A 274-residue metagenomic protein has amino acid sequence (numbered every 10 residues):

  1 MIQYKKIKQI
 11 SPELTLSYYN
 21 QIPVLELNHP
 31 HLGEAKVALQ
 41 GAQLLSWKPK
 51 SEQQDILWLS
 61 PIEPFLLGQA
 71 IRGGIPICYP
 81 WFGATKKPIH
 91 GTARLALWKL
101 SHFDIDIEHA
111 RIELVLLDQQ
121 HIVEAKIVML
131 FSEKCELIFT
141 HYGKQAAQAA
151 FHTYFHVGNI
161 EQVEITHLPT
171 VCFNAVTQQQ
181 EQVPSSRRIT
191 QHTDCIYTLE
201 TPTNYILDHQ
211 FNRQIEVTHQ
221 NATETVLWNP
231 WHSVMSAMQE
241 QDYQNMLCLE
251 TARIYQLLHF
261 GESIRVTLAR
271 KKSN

Functional and structural regions predicted by a protein language model:
M1-P30, Q40, L117, I196-N274: Beta-strand-rich recognition/accessory modules
Y4, E13-Y19, K87-S132: Extended, loop-rich substrate-binding clefts of extracytoplasmic carbohydrate-active enzymes
P30-K87, M246: Acidic-aromatic substrate-binding/catalytic surfaces of carbohydrate-active enzymes
P30-L32, S51-Q53, Q120-E124, Q210-N212: Glycine-centered tight beta-turn/hairpin loop motif at sheet-sheet or coil-to-beta transitions
A38-L44, S60-F65, L130-S132, H219-T225 (+1 more regions): A short, sequence-level motif marking secondary-structure junctions
I62-A93, T166-E181, P202-T203, R213 (+1 more regions): Beta-strand/loop-rich accessory regions of lumenal/periplasmic or secreted enzymes, predominantly carbohydrate-active
L114-V157: Acidic, contiguous internal or C-terminal segments within carbohydrate-active enzymes that form a structured patch used
A146, Y154-P230: Active-site/ligand-binding surface loops and adjacent short beta/alpha elements that line catalytic pockets across
